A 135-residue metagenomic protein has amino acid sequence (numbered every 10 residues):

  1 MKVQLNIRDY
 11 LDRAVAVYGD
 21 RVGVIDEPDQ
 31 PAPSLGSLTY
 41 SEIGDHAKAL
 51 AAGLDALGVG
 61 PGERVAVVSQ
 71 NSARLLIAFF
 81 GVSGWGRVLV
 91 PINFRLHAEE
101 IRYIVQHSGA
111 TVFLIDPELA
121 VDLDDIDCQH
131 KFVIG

Functional and structural regions predicted by a protein language model:
M1-K2, S41, S69, I92: Residue-level marker of alpha-helix boundaries and capping positions
K2, Y10-D12, A56-L57, G84-G135: Structural core segment of the AMP-binding/adenylate-forming
K2-I25: A short N-terminal helical cap/helix-turn-helix that marks the beginning of AMP-binding/adenylate-forming
N6, A49, R74, G109 (+1 more regions): Residue-level recognition of oxygen-bearing side chains
G19, P33, R87-P91: Residue-level signal for pocket-adjacent positions within structured domains
G19-R21, G62, C128: A structure-centric signal for secondary-structure junctions around beta-strands
G23-S72, L76-F80, H97-R102: Conserved AMP-binding/adenylate-forming core of the ANL superfamily
